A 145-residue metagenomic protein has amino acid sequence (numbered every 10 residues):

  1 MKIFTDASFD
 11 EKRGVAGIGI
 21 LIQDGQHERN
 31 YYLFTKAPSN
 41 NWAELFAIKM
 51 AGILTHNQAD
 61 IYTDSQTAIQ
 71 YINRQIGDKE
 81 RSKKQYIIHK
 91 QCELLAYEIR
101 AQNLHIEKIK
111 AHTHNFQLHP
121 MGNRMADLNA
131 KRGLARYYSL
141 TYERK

Functional and structural regions predicted by a protein language model:
M1, E11-R13, N41: N-terminal hydrophobic or amphipathic segments with adjacent small-residue motifs that include Sec signal peptides
M1, H27-L33, L54-N57, Y97 (+1 more regions): Intrinsically disordered, low-complexity regions
K2-S8, L21-I22: Short, hydrophobic/glycine-enriched beta-strand segments
T5-V15, H27-R29, I48-R124: RNase H catalytic domain
G17-G25: Short conserved beta-strand segments at catalytic cores or DNA/RNA-binding microdomains of nucleic-acid binding
D24-E44: A short, polar/acidic, helix/strand-boundary loop motif
P38, W42, F46, M121 (+1 more regions): An amphipathic alpha-helix/helix-turn recognition signal
